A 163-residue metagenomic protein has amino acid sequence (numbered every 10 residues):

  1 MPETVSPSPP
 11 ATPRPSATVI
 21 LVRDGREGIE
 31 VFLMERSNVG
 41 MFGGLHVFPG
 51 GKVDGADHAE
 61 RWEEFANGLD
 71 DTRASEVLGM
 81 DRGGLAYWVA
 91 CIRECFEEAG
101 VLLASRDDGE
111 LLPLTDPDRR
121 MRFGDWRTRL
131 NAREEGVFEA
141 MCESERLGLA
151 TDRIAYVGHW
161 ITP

Functional and structural regions predicted by a protein language model:
M1-P163: N-terminal leader/linker segments that precede catalytic domains of diphosphate-processing enzymes
